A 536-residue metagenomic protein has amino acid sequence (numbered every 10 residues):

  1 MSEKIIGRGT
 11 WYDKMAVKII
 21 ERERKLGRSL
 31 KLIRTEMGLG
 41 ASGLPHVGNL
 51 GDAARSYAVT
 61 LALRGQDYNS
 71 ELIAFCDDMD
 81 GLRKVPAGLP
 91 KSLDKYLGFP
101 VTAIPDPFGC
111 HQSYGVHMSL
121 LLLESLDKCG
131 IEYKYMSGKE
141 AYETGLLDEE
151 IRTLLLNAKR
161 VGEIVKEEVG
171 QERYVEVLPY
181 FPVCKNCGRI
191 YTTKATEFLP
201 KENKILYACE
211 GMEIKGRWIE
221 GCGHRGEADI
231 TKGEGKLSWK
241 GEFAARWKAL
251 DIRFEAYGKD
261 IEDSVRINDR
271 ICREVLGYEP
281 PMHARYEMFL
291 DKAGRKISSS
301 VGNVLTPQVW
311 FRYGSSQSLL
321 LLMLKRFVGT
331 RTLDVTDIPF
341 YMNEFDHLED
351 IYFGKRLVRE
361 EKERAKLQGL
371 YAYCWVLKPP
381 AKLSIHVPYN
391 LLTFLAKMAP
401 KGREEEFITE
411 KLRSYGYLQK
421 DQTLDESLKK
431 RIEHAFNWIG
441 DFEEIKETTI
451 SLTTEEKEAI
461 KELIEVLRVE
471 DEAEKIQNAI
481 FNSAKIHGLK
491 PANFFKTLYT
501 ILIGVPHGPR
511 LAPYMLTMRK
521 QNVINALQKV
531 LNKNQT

Functional and structural regions predicted by a protein language model:
M1-G88, E242-E262: N-terminal catalytic cores of NTP/NDP-binding nucleotidyl/phosphoryl-transfer enzymes
M1-L30, P45, E71-I73, G162 (+3 more regions): Basic, alpha-helical terminal appendages of large translation-related enzymes
I5, E36-P45, M136, W247-Y257 (+5 more regions): Glycine- and acidic
H46, L154, S315, L498: Residue-level signal for inorganic ion chemistry
D80-Y96, E150-I151, L155, K296 (+1 more regions): Charged, often glycine-rich, active-site loop that binds/positions anionic groups
L93-S125, C129: A glycine-rich helix N-cap at a beta->alpha junction
I131-Y135, K139-V301, P307: Active-site cores that bind ATP or allylic diphosphates and position pyrophosphate for catalysis
D260-V265, V275, Y286-N437, I503-Q535: Catalytic adenosine-cofactor/nucleotide-binding cores of aminoacyl-tRNA synthetases and other
